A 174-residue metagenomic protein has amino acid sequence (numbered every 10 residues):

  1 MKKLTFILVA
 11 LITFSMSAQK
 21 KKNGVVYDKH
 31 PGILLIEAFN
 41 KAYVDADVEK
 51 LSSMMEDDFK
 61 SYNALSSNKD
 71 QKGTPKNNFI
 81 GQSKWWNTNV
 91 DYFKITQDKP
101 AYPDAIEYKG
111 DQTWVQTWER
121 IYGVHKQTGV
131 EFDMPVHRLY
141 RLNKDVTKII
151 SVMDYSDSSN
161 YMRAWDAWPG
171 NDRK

Functional and structural regions predicted by a protein language model:
M1-V26: Bacterial Sec-dependent N-terminal signal peptides
A18-E49, S53, N171-K174: Short, low-complexity N-terminal intrinsically disordered segments enriched in polar/charged residues
F39, K50-L51, F59, F79 (+3 more regions): Hydrophobic pocket/interface hotspot
V48-T113: A solvent-exposed, acidic/Ser-Thr-rich amphipathic alpha-helical stretch
N68-D70, Y122-D133: Short, cysteine-centered beta-strand-loop-beta hairpins and adjacent loop/turn segments enriched in charged/polar
D111-I121: A short hydrophobic beta-strand element
Q116-W118, E131-R138: Short, surface-exposed coil-to-beta transition loops
K148-K174: Low-complexity, intrinsically disordered terminal/linker segments enriched in charged and Gly/Pro repeats
